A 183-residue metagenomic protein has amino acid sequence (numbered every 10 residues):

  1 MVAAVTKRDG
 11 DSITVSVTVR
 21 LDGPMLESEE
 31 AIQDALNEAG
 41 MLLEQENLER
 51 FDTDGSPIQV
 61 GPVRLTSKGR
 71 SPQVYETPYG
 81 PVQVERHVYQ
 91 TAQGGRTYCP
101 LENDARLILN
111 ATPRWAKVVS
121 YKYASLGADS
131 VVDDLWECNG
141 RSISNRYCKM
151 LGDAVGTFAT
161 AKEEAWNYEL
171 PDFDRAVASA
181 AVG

Functional and structural regions predicted by a protein language model:
M1-A92: Short, conserved DNA-binding cores of transcription-related domains
V82-V177: Short, positively charged, Gly/Tyr-enriched micro-motifs that form contact patches at catalytic or ligand/partner
S179-G183: Active-site cores of enzymes that catalyze phosphoryl transfer or operate on phosphate-rich substrates
